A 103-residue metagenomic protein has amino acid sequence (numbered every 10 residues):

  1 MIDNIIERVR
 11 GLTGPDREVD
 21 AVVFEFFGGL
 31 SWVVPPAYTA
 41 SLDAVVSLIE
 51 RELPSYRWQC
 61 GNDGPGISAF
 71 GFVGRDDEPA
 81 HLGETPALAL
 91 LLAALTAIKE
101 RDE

Functional and structural regions predicted by a protein language model:
M1-E103: Glycine-rich anion-binding surface patch
